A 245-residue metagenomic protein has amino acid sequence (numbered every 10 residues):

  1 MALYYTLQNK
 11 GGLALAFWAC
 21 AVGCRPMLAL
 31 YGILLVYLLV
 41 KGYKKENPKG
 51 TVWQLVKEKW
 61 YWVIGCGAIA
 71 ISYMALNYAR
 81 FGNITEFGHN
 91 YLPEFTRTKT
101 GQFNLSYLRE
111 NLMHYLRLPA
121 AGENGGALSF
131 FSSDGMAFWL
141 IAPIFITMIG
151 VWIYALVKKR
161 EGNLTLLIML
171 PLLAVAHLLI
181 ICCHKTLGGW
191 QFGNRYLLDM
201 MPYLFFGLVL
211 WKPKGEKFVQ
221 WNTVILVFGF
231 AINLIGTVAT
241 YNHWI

Functional and structural regions predicted by a protein language model:
M1-I245: Membrane-proximal envelope and lipid/glycan-remodeling enzymes
